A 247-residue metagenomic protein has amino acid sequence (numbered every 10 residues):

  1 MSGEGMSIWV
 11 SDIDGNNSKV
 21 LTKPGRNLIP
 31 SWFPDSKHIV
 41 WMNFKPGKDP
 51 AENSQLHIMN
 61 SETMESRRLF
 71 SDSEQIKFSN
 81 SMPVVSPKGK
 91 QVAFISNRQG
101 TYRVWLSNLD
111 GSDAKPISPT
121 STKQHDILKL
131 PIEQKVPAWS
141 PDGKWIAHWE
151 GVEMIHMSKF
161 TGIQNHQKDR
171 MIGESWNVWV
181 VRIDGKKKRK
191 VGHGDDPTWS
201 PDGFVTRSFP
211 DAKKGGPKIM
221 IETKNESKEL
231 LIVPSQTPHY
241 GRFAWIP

Functional and structural regions predicted by a protein language model:
M1-P247: Sequence signature of WD/YWTD-type beta-propeller architectures
